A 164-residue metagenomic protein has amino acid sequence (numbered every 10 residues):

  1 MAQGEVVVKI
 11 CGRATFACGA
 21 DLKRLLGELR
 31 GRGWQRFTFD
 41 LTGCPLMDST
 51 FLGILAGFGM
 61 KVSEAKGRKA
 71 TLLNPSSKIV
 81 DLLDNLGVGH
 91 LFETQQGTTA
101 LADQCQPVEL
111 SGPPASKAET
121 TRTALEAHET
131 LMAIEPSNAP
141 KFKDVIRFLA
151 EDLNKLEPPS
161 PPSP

Functional and structural regions predicted by a protein language model:
M1-G43, M60-P164: STAS-like cytosolic regulatory interaction modules
L46: Residues immediately C-terminal
L55-G59: Histidine-anchored nucleotide/phosphate-binding helix
